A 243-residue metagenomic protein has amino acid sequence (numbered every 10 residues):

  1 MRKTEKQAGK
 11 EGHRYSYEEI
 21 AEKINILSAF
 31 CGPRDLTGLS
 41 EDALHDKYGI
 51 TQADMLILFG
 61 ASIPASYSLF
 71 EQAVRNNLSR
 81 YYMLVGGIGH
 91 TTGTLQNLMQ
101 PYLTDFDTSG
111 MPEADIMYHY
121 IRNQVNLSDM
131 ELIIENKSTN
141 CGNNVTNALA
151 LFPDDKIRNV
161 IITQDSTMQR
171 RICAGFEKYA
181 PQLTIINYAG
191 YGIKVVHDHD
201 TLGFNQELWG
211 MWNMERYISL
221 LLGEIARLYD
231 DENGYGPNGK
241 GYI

Functional and structural regions predicted by a protein language model:
M1-G210: A structural signal for short, hydrophobic/glycine-enriched beta-strand patches
V196-I243: A conserved mid-domain beta-alpha-beta active-site/ligand-binding segment of alpha/beta enzyme cores
